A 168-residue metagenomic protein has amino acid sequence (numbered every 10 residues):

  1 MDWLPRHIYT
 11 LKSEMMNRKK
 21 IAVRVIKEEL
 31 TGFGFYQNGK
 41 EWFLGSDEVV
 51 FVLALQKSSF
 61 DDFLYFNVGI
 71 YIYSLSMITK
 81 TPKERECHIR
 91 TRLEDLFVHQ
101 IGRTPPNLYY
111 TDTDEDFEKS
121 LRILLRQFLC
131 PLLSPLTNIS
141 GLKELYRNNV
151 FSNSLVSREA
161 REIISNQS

Functional and structural regions predicted by a protein language model:
W3-V25, Q37, F43-S168: Intrinsically disordered, low-complexity regulatory regions enriched in serine/threonine/proline and acidic residues
L30: Acidic, metal-coordinating catalytic segment for phosphate/diphosphate chemistry, firing primarily on the Nudix
F33-F35: Short glycine-aromatic motifs
